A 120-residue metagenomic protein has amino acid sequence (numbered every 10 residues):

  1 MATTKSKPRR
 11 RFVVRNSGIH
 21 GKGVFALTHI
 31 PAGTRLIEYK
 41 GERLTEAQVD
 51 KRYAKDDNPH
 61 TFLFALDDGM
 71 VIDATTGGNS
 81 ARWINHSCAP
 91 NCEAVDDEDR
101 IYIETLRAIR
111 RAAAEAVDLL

Functional and structural regions predicted by a protein language model:
A2, S87-L120: C-terminal SET catalytic tail plus cysteine-rich post-SET Zn-binding segment of SAM-dependent SET-domain
A2-A94: Catalytic cores of histone-lysine modification enzymes
